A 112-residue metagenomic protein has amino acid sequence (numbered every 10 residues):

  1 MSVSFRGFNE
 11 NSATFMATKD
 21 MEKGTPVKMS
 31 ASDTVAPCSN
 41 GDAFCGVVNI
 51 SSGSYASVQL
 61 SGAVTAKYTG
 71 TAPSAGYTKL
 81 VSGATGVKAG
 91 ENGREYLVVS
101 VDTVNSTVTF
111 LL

Functional and structural regions predicted by a protein language model:
M1-L112: Surface-exposed, low-hydrophobicity beta-strand/loop segments enriched in small/polar/acidic residues
